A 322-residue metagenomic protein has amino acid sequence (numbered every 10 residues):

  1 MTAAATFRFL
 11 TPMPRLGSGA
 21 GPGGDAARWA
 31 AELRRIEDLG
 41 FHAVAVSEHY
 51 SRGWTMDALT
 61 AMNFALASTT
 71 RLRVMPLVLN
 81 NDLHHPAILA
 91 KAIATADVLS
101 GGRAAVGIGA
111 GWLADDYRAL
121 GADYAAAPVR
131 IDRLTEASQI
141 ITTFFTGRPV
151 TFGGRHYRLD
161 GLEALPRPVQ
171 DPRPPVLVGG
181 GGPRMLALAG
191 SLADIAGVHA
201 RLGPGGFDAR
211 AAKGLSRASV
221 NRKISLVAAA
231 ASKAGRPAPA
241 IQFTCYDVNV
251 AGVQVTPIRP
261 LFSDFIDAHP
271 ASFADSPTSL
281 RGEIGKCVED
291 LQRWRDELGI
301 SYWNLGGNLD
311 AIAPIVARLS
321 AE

Functional and structural regions predicted by a protein language model:
M1-E322: Active-site-adjacent structural elements that line small-molecule/cofactor binding pockets in enzymes
